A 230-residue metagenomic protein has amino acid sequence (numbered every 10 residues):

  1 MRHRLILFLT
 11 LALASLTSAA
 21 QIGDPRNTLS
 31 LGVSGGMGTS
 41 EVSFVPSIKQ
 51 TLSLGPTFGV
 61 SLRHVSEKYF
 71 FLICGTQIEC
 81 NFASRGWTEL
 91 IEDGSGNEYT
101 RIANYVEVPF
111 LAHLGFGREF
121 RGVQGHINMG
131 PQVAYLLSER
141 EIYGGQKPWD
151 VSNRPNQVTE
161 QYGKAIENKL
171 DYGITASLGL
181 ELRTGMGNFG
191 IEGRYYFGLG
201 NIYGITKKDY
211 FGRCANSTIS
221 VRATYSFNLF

Functional and structural regions predicted by a protein language model:
M1-R26, N228-F230: Cleavable N-terminal export/targeting peptides
A20-R63, N228: Short glycine/proline- and aromatic-enriched beta-strand/turn motifs that initiate or cap beta-hairpins
Q21-L29, E67-C74, G117-Q124, R183-N188 (+1 more regions): Short loop/turn motifs that connect adjacent beta-strands in outer-membrane beta-barrel proteins
R26, D171, A176-F230: Predominantly the C-terminal beta-signal and adjacent terminal strand-loop region of outer-membrane beta-barrel
N27-L29, Q50-P56, I102-V108, V123 (+2 more regions): Residues that define the transmembrane beta-barrel architecture of outer-membrane proteins
V33-M37, P56-H64, C80-F82, V108-R118 (+4 more regions): Residues on the lipid-exposed face of transmembrane beta-strands in outer-membrane beta-barrel proteins
S40-P46, R85-I91, L136-I142, G200-G204: Outer-membrane beta-barrel proteins
S43-K49, G94-T100, Q161-I166, T206-F211: Extracellular loop and loop/strand-boundary signature of outer-membrane beta-barrel proteins
